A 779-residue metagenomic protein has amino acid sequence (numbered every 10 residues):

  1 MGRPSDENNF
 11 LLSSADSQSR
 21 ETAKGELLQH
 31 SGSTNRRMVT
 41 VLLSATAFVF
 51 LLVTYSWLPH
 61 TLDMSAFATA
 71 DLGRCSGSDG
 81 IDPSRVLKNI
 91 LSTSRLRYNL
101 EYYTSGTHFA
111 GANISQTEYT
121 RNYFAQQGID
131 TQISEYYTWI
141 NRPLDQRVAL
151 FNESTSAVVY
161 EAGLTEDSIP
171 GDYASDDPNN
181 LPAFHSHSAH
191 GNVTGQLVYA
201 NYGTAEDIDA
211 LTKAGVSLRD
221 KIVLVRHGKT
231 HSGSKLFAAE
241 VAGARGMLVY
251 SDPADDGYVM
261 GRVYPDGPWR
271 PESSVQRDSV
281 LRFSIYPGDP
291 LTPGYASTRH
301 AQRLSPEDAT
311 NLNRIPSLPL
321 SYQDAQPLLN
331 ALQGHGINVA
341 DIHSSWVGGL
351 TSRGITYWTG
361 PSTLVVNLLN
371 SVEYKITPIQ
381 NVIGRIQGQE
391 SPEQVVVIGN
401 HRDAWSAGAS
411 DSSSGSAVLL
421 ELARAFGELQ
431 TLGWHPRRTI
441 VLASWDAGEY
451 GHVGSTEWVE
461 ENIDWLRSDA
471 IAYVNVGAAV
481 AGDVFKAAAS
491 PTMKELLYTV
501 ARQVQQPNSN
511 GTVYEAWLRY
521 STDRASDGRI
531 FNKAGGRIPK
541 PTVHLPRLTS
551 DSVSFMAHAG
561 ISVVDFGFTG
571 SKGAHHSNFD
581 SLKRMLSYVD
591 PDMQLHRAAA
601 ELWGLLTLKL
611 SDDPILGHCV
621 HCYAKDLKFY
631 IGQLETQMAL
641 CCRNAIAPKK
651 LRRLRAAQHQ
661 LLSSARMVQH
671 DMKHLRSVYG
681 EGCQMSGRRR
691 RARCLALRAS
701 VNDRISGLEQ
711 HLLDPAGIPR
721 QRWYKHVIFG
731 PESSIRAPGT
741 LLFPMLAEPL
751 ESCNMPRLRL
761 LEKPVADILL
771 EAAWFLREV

Functional and structural regions predicted by a protein language model:
M1-S33: Short, low-complexity, Lys/Arg-enriched N-terminal segments of secretory-pathway carbohydrate enzymes
S33, S175-A210, Y286-A409, R424 (+1 more regions): Soluble metallo-hydrolase cores and metallopeptidase-like ectodomains found primarily in the secretory/periplasmic
V49, L72-N89, Y98-I222, P253-A254 (+1 more regions): Noncatalytic luminal/extracellular "stalk/propeptide" segments of secretory-pathway proteins
L197-W269, Q389, E393-V395, W405 (+3 more regions): A conserved hydrophobic secondary-structure block that centers on an alpha-helix together with its immediately flanking
P253, V382, I398-H452, E457 (+1 more regions): Alpha-helical metal-binding/catalytic segments enriched in His/Glu/Asp
S274-G336, S391, A447-S581, L586 (+4 more regions): Metal-dependent peptidase/peptidase-like ectodomains
V441, K572-F629, S752-V779: His/Asp/Glu-rich mid-to-C-terminal helical/loop segments that flank catalytic regions of hydrolases
C694, R698-V779: C-terminal amphipathic alpha-helical interaction region
